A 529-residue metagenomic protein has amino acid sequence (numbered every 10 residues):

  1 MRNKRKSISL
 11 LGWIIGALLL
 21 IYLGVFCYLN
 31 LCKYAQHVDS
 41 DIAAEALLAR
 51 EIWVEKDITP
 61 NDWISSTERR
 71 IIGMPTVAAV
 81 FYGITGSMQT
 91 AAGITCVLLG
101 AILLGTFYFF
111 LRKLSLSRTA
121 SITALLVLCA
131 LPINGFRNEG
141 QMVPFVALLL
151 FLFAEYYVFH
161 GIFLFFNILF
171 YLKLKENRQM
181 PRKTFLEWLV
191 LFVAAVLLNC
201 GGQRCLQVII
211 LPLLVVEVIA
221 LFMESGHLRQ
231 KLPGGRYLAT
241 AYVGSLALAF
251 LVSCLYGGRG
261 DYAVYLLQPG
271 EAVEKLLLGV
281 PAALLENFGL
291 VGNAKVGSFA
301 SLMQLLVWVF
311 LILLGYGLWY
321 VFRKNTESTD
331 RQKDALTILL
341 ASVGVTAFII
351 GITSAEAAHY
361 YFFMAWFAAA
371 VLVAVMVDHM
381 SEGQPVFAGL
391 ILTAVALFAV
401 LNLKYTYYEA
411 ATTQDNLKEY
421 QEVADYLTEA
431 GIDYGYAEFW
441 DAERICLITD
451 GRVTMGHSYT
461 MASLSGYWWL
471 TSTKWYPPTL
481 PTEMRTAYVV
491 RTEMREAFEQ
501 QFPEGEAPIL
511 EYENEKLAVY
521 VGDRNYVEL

Functional and structural regions predicted by a protein language model:
K4, I8-I21, F185-V193, L238-V243 (+3 more regions): Signature aromatic-anchored transmembrane alpha helix within multi-pass, membrane-resident enzymes that catalyze glycan
G16, I94-T123, I133, F166 (+1 more regions): Transmembrane-helix motifs of polytopic, lipid-linked glycan transferases
L31-S40, W53-T76, G83, T90: Membrane-proximal lumenal/periplasmic loop motifs of glycosylation machinery
I71, R118-K175, A357-A369, F439-W440: Membrane-interface micro-motifs in multi-pass membrane enzymes
E155-F163, Q207-V208, S301-I312, Y316 (+1 more regions): Hydrophobic/aromatic-rich transmembrane helices and adjacent perimembrane loops
Q179-F185, L221-A239, L305, F310-A341 (+1 more regions): Membrane-interface helix-loop-helix junctions at transmembrane boundaries of multi-pass membrane enzymes, predominantly
E429-L464: Short periplasmic/luminal acceptor-recognition loop of GT-C membrane glycosyltransferases, typified by
R452-L529: Luminal/periplasmic acceptor-recognition loop/helix of membrane-associated glycosyltransferases
